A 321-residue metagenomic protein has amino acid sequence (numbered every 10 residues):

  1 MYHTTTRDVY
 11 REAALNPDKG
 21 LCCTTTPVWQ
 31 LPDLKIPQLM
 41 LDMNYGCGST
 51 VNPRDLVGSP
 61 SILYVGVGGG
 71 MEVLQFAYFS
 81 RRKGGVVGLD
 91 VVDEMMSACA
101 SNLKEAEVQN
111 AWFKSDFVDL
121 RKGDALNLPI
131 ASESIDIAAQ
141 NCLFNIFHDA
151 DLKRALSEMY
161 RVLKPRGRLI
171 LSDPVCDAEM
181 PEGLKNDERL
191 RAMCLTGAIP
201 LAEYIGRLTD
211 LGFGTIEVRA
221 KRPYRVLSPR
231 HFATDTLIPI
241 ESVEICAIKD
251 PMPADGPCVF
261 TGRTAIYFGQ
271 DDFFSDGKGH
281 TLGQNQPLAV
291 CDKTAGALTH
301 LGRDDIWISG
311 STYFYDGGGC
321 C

Functional and structural regions predicted by a protein language model:
C23-S61, Q75, F79: Conserved alpha-helix/loop element of class I SAM-dependent methyltransferases that forms part of the SAM/SAH-binding
L56-N127: Class I SAM-dependent methyltransferase SAM/SAH-binding core
L126-A138: A short acidic, Gly/Pro-enriched loop at the edge of an enzyme's catalytic core that lines a small-molecule cofactor
D136-A150: A short SAM/SAH-binding and catalytic strip from SAM-dependent methyltransferases
K153-R168: A short glycine-rich, Lys/Arg-flanked "PGG" loop and its adjoining helix->strand segment in the class I
V175-L195: Short, glycine-/aromatic-enriched active-site segment of Class I SAM-dependent methyltransferases
T196-G212: Short alpha-helix
L211, E217-P223, S228-C321: C-terminal lobe and adjacent flexible extensions of AdoMet/dcAdoMet transferase-like proteins
